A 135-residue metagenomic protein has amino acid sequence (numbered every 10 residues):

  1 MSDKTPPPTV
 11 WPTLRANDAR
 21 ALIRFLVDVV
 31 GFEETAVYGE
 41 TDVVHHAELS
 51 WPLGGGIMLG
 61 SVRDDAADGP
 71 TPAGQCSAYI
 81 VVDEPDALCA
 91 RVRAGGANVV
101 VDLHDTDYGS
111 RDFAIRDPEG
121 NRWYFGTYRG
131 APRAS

Functional and structural regions predicted by a protein language model:
M1-T13, I23-R116, G126-S135: Vicinal oxygen chelate
L14-D18: Short, surface-exposed ligand-recognition loops at beta-strand->loop->(often short) alpha-helix junctions that present
E119: C-terminal catalytic core of tyrosine-transesterase DNA break-rejoin enzymes
